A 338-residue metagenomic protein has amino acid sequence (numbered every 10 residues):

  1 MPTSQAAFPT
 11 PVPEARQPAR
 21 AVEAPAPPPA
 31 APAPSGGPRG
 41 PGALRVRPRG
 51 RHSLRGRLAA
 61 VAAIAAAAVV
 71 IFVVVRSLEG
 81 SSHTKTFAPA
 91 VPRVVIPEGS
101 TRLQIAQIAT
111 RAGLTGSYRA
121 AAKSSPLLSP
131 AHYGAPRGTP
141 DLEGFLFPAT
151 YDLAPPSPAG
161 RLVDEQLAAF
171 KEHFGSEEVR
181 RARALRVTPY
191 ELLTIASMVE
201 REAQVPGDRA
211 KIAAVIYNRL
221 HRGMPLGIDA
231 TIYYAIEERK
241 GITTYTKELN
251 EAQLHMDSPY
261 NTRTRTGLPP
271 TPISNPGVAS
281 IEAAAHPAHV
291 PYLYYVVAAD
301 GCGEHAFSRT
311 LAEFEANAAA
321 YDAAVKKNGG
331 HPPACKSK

Functional and structural regions predicted by a protein language model:
M1-L44: N-terminal targeting leaders characterized by basic, low-complexity, disordered sequences that direct proteins
L44-A65: N-terminal export and membrane-targeting signals
S53-G56, F87-A90, G144: Extracellular-facing binding/remodeling surfaces
V70-F87: C-terminal region of N-terminal signal peptides and the immediate post-cleavage residues of exported proteins
F87-T115, R183-P189: Glycine-rich loop/hinge motif
V95-T101, A120-S129: Short, glycine/charge-rich beta-strand/loop segments that flank catalytic centers and engage negatively charged groups
Q107-L127, G138: A short alpha->loop->secondary-structure connector
T115, S129-K338: Bacterial extracytoplasmic/cell-wall-associated proteins, especially those involved in peptidoglycan
